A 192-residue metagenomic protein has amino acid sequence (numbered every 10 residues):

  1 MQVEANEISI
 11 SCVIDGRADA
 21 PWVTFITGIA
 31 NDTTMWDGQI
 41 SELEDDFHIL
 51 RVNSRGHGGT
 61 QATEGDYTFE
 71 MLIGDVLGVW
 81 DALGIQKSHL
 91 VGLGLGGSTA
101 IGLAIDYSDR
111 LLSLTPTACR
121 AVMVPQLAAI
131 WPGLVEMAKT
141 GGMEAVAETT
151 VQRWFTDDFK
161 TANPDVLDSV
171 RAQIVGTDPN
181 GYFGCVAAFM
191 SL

Functional and structural regions predicted by a protein language model:
M1-S9: N-terminal cap/lid segment of alpha/beta-hydrolase-fold proteins
I8-G65: Conserved HGGG/HGGXW glycine-rich cap/lid loop of the alpha/beta-hydrolase fold
W22, D46-H48, G84-H89, R110-S113: Structural signature of beta-strand start/N-cap positions in the alpha/beta core of ABC transporter nucleotide-binding
T27-I29, F47, S54, L93-L95 (+1 more regions): Membrane-interface segments of envelope glycosyltransferases acting on lipid-linked substrates or membrane lipids
D37-S41, L50-V91, L95: Active-site loop/oxyanion-hole signature of alpha/beta-hydrolase fold enzymes
G38-S41, D45, G78, I105-D109 (+1 more regions): Short, well-ordered alpha-helices that flank and scaffold nucleotide-derived cofactor binding pockets
S98-D106, R110-A145: Flexible "cap/lid" loop of the alpha/beta hydrolase fold
P125-I130, T140-L192: Conserved alpha/beta-hydrolase catalytic His-Asp/Glu region
